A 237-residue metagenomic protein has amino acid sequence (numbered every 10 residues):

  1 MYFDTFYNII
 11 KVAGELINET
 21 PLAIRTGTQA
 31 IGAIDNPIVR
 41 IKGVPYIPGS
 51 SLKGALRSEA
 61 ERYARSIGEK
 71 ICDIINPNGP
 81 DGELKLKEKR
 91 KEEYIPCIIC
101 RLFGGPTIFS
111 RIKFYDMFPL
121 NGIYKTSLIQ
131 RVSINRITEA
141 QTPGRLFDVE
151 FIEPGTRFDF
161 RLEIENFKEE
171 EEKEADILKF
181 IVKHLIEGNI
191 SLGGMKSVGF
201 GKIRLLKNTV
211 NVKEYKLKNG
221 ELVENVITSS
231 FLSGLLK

Functional and structural regions predicted by a protein language model:
M1-K237: RNA-binding basic/glycine-rich loop and surface signature characteristic of RAMP-family CRISPR effectors
